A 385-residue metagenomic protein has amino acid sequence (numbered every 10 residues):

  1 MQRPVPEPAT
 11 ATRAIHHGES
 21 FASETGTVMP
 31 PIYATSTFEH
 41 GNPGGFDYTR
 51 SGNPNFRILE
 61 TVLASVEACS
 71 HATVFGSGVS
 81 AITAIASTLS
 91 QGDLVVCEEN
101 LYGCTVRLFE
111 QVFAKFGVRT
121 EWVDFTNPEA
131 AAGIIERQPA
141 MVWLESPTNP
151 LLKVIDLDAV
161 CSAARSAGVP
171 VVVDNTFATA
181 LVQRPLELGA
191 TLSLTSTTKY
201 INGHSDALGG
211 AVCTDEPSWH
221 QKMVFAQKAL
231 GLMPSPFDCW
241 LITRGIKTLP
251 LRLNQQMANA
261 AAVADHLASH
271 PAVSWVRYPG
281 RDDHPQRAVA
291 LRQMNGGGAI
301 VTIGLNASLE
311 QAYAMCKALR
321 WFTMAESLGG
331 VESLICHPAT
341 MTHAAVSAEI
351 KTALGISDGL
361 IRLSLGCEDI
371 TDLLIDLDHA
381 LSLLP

Functional and structural regions predicted by a protein language model:
M1-D47: N-terminal glycine-rich, Lys/His-bearing helix-loop that initiates the first secondary-structure elements of many
Q2-P6, H71-H270: Conserved PLP-enzyme active-site core in the AAT-like
I32, T37-T83, S87-T88, C104-Q111: Conserved N-terminal alpha-helix of the aminotransferase class I/II PLP-enzyme fold
G103, E110, R119-E121, R137 (+2 more regions): PLP-dependent enzyme catalytic core of the Aspartate aminotransferase-like
M141, P170, L192, W275 (+2 more regions): Structural preference for beta-strand elements that scaffold enzyme active sites
L230-G231, L319-G329, A380-P385: A common structural junction motif
I242-L251, A299-N306, R362-G366: Short, well-ordered beta-strand elements within core beta-sheets of diverse protein domains
A261-G329, V346-T352: Conserved small-domain helix->loop->beta segment predominantly found in fold-type I
